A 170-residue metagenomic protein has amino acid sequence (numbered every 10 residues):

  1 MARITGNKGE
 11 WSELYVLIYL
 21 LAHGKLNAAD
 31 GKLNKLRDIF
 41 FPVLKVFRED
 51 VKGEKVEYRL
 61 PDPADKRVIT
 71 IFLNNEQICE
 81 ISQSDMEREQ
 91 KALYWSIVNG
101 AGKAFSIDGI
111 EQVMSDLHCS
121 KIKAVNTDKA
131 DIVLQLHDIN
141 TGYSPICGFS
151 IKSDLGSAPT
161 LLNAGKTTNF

Functional and structural regions predicted by a protein language model:
M1-R3: Glycine- and acidic
T5-K8, L14-Q112: An N-terminal, globular interaction/scaffold subdomain
L20, I132-L134, C147-S153: Conserved catalytic cores of phosphodiester-cleaving nucleases, focusing on short active-site segments
L26, D138-N140, S153-A158: Short loop/turn segments at secondary-structure transitions that flank enzyme active sites
K45, T127-H137, I146: Short acidic loop-to-beta-strand element that houses the catalytic metal-binding Asp/Glu of nuclease active sites
Q77-I81, D85, D116, I122 (+2 more regions): Extended alpha-helical scaffold and adjacent linker segments that couple domains and build interaction/assembly
K103-K129: Short N-terminal edge-element motif at the start of the domain
P145, I151-F170: Mg2+/Mn2+-dependent nuclease catalytic core
